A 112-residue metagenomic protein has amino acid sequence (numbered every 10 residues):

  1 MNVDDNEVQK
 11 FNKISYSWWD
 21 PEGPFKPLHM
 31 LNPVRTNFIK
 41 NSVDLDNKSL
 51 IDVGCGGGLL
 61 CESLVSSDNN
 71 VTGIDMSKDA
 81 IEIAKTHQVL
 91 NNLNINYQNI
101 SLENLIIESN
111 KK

Functional and structural regions predicted by a protein language model:
M1-W19: N-terminal, positively charged/glycine-rich alpha-helical extensions of SAM-dependent methyltransferases
K10, V34-F38, I83: Alpha-helical elements of Rossmann-like donor-binding domains used by nucleotide-donor carbohydrate transfer enzymes
P21-K26: Class I SAM-dependent methyltransferase Rossmann-like catalytic core, especially the SAM/SAH-binding loop
H29-D46: Conserved alpha-helix/loop element of class I SAM-dependent methyltransferases that forms part of the SAM/SAH-binding
K48-G54: Conserved class I S-adenosyl-L-methionine
I51, L59-L105: Class I SAM-dependent methyltransferase SAM/SAH-binding core
I107-K112: A short acidic, Gly/Pro-enriched loop at the edge of an enzyme's catalytic core that lines a small-molecule cofactor
